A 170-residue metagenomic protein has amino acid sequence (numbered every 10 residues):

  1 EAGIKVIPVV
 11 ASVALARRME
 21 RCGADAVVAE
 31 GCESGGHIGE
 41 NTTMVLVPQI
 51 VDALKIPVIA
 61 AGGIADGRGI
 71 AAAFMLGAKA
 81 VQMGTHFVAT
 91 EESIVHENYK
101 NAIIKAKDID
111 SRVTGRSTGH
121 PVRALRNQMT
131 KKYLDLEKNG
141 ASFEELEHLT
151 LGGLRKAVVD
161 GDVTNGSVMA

Functional and structural regions predicted by a protein language model:
E1-A53, P57, G161-M169: Active-site entrance/lid segments in N-terminal catalytic domains of soluble metabolic enzymes
V45-I59, A65-A170: Conserved active-site-proximal phosphate/metal-binding subdomains
